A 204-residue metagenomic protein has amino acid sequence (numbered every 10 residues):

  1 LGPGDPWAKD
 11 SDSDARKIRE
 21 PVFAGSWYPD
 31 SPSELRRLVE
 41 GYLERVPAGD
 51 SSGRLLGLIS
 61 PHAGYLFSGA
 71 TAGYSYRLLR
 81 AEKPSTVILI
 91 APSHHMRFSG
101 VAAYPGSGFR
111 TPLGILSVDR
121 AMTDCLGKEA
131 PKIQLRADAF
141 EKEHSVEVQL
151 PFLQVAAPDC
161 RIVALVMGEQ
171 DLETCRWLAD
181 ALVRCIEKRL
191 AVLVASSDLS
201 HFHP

Functional and structural regions predicted by a protein language model:
G4: Metal-dependent phosphate/diphosphate-handling catalytic cores characterized by acidic Asp/Glu clusters
W7-P204: Active-site histidine-anchored catalytic micro-motif
